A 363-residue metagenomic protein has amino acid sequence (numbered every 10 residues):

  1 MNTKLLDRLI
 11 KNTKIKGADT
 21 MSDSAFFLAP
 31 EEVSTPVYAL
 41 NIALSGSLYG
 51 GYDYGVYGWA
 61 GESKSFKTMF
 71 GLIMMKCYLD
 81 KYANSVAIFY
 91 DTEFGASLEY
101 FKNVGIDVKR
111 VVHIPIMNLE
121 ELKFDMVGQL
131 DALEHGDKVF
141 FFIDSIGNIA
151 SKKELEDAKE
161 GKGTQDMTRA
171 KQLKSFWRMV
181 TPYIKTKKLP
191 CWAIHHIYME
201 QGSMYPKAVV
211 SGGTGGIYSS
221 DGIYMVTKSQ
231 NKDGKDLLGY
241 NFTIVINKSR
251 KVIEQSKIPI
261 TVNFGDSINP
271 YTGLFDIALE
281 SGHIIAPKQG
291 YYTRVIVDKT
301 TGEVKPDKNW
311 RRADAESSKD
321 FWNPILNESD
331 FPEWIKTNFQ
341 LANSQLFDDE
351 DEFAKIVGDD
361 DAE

Functional and structural regions predicted by a protein language model:
N2-R110, G128, P306: The Walker A/P-loop phosphate-binding site
N12, A43-S47, E62, C77-Y82 (+11 more regions): Conserved, well-folded catalytic cores of nucleic-acid-processing and energy-transducing macromolecular machines
G55-W59, V139-I143, L189-C191: Generic beta-sheet signal
Y57-W59, I88-Y90, V112-I114, W192 (+2 more regions): Hydrophobic/aromatic beta-strand patches that form the interior of the parallel beta-sheet core in alpha/beta enzyme
E62, I73, Y78, Y82-S175 (+2 more regions): Conserved inter-motif catalytic segment of the P-loop NTP-binding fold
D166-S281: Phosphate-binding/switch region of NTP-binding enzymes
P259-P287, R311-L326, D330-W334: P-loop NTP-binding site
G290-E363: Terminal-proximal interaction/regulatory segments of ATP-powered molecular machines
